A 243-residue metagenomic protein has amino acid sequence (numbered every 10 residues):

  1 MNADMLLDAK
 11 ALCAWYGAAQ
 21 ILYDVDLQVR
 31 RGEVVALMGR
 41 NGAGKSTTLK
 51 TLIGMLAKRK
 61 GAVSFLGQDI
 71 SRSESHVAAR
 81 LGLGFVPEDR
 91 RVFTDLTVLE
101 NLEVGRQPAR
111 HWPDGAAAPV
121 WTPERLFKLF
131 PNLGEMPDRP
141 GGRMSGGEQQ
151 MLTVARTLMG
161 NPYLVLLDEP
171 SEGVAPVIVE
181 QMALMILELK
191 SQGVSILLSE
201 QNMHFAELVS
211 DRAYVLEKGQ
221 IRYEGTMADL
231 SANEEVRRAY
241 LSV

Functional and structural regions predicted by a protein language model:
G17, V35, K58, S73 (+3 more regions): ABC-type ATPase nucleotide-binding domains, specifically the catalytic core motifs of the NBD
M38-R40: The feature captures the beta-strand-to-loop junction immediately N-terminal to the Walker
I53: Helix-to-loop junction immediately C-terminal to a conserved catalytic motif
G61-D69, L81, D114-P123: Conserved ABC transporter NBD signature motif
T157-L158: ABC ATPase C-loop
V165-E169: Catalytic Walker B motif of ABC-type/P-loop ATPase nucleotide-binding domains
